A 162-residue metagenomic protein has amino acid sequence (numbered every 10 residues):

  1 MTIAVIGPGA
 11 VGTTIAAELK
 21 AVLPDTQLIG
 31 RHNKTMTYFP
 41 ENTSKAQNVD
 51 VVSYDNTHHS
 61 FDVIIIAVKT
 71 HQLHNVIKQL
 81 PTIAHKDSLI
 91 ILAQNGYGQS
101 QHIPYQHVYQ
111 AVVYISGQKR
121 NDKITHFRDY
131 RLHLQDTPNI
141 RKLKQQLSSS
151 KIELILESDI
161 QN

Functional and structural regions predicted by a protein language model:
M1-V49, L143-Q146: NAD(P)+-binding Rossmann beta1-loop-alpha1 motif at the extreme N-terminus of oxidoreductases
I3, P24-T26, I90, V108-Y109 (+1 more regions): Hydrophobic anchor at the start of a short beta-strand that flanks the dinucleotide cofactor-binding loop
G7, G30, V68, Q94 (+1 more regions): Short beta-strand/turn micro-motifs composed of small residues that flank or help shape donor/cofactor-binding pockets
I15, F39, S44-H126: Rossmann-like NAD(P)(H) cofactor-binding subdomain of soluble oxidoreductases
V22, K86-D87, S150: Structured helix-beta-strand junction loops
I29-R31, V52-Y54, A111, E157-D159: Conserved beta-strand termini and adjacent loop/short-helix elements that scaffold enzyme active sites in alpha/beta
R31-K34, N95-G98, P138-I140: Short, polar loop motifs at secondary-structure junctions
I83, N121-N162: Internal alpha-helical scaffold of NAD(P)-dependent oxidoreductase catalytic cores
